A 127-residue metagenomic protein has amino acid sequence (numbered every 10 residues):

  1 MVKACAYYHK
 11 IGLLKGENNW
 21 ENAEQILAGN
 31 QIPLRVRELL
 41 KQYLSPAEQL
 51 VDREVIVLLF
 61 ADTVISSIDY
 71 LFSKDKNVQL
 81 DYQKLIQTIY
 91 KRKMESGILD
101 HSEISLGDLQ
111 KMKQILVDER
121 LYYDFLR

Functional and structural regions predicted by a protein language model:
M1-C5, L58: Active-site alpha-helix of zinc metalloproteases
A6, K10, T63: Catalytic glutamate of the conserved HExxH
L14-R127: Terminal helices and disordered tails flanking the catalytic cores of nucleotide-processing hydrolases
